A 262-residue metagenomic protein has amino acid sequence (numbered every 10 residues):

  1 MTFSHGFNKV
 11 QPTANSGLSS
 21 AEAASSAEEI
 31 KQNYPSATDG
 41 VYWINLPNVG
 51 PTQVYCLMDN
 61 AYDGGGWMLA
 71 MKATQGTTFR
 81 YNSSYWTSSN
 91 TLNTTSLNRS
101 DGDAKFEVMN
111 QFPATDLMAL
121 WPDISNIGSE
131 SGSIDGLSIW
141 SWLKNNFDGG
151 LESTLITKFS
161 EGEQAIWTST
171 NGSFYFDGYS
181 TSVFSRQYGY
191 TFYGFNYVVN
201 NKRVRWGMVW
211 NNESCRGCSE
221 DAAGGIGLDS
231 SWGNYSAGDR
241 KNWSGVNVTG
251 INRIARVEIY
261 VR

Functional and structural regions predicted by a protein language model:
M1-R262: Mature extracellular or lumenal effector domains of secreted proteins and single-pass membrane receptors/adhesion
